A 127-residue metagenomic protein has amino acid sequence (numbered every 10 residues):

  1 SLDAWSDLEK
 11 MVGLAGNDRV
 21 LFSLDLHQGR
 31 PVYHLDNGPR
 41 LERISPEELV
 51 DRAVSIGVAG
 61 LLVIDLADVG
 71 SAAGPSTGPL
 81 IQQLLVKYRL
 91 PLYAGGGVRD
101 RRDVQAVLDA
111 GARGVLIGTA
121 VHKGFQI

Functional and structural regions predicted by a protein language model:
S1, I64, V69, A73 (+2 more regions): Glycine- and other small-residue-rich loops at beta-strand/loop junctions that grip anionic moieties
S1-V69: Conserved anion-binding
D3-M11, P79-I117: Catalytic cores of alpha/beta
A15, G111, F125: Active-site catalytic pocket residues across diverse enzymes, especially alpha/beta-hydrolases
R19-L21, G70-I81: Short, composition-biased local secondary-structure segments
G29-R30, G70, R101-R102, G124-F125: Generic structural signal for helix capping and beta-alpha/helix-loop junctions
P46-V54, T77-Q82, R101: A short, acidic, amphipathic alpha-helical segment used as a generic capping/interface helix at domain edges
I117-I127: Short, basic/aromatic-enriched C-terminal tail that caps enzymatic domains
